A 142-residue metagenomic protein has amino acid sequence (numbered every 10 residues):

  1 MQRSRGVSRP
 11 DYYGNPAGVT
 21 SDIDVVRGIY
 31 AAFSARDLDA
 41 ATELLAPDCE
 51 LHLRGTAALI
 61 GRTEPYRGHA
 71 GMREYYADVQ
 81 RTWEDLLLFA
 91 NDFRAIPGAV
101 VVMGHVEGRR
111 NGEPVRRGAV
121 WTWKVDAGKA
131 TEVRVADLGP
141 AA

Functional and structural regions predicted by a protein language model:
Q2, T20-I23, P65-Y66, R73 (+1 more regions): Alpha-helical interaction segments
Q2-P47, A141-A142: Short, low-complexity N-terminal intrinsically disordered segments enriched in polar/charged residues
G6, P10-V19, A77-A142: A beta-strand edge to alpha-helix "cap/lid" segment located at domain peripheries
D22-I23, G61, H105: A short, structure-level motif marking secondary-structure boundaries and short turns
V26-I29, A41-T42, C49, G68 (+3 more regions): Hydrophobic pocket/interface hotspot
G28-A32, L44, H52, Y66-G68 (+3 more regions): A short linear-motif detector with a strong N-terminal bias
A46-I96: A solvent-exposed, acidic/Ser-Thr-rich amphipathic alpha-helical stretch
